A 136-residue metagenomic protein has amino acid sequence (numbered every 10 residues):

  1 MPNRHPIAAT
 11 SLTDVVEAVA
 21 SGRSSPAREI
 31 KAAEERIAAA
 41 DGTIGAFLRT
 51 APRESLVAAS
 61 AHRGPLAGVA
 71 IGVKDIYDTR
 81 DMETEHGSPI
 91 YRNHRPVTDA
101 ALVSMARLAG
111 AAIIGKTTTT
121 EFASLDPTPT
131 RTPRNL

Functional and structural regions predicted by a protein language model:
M1-P52: An N-terminal boundary/leader segment
P6-T10, A59-V69: Flexible N-terminal pre-Rossmann segment of NAD(P)-dependent oxidoreductases
R23, S60-R63, M82: Conserved SET/PR domain catalytic loop and adjacent active-site segment of histone-lysine N-methyltransferases
P26, S55, D99: Aromatic/hydrophobic pocket-lining residues that form the small-molecule binding cavity in soluble enzyme cores
I37, S55, F122-L125: Short secondary-structure boundary/hinge segments and terminal tails
A40-T43, H62, L108-A109: Structured helix-beta-strand junction loops
R53-V57, A109-A111: Long amphipathic alpha-helix in the N-terminal Rossmann-like dinucleotide-binding domain of NAD(P)-dependent
A67-L136: Short glycine/serine-rich loop/turn segments
